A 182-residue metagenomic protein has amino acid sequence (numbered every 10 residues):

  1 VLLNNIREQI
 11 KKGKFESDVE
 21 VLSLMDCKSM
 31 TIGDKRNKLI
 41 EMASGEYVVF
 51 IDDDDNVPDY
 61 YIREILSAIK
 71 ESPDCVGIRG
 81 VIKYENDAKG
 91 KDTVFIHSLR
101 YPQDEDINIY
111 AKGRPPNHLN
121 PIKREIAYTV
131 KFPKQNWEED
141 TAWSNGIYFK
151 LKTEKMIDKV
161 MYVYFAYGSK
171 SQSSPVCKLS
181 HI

Functional and structural regions predicted by a protein language model:
V1-K11: Short, well-formed alpha-helical segments that are part of the catalytic scaffolds of diverse glycosyltransferases
C27-A43: Glycine-rich, basic loop-to-helix element that forms the pyrophosphate-binding segment of sugar-nucleotide handling
V48: Short aromatic/hydrophobic "clamp" motif used to bind/position activated sugar donors
D52-N56: The conserved acidic donor/metal-binding loop of glycosyltransferases
Y60-V94: Conserved donor NDP-sugar-binding/catalytic core segment of glycosyltransferases
R100-I122: A recurrent flexible, glycine/aromatic-enriched loop bordering the glycosyltransferase active site that acts as
W137-W143: Acidic donor-binding loop at a coil-to-helix junction in glycosyltransferase catalytic cores that engages
G146-V163: Catalytic donor-sugar/metal-binding loop of nucleotide-sugar-dependent glycosyltransferases
